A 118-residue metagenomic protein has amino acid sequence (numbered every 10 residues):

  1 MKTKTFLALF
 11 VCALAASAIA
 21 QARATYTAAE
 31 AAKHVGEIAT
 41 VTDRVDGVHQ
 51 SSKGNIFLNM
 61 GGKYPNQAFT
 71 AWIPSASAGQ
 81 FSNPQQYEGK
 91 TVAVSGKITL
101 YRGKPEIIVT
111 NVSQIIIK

Functional and structural regions predicted by a protein language model:
M1-A8: Bacterial N-terminal signal peptides that target proteins for export
A8-A16: Bacterial N-terminal signal peptides
A18-K118: OB-fold and OB-like single-stranded nucleic-acid-recognition modules and their adjacent interaction interfaces
